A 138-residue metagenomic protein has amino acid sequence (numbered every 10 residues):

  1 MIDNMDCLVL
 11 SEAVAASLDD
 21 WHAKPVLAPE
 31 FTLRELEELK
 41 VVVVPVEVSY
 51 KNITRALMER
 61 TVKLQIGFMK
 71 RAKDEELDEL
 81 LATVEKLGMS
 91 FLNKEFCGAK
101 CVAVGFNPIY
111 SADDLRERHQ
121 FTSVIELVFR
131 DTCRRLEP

Functional and structural regions predicted by a protein language model:
M1-T32, V46-P138: Charged, amphipathic alpha-helical segments and their flanking helix caps
L36-V48: A short, hydrophobic beta-strand-centered structural micro-motif
